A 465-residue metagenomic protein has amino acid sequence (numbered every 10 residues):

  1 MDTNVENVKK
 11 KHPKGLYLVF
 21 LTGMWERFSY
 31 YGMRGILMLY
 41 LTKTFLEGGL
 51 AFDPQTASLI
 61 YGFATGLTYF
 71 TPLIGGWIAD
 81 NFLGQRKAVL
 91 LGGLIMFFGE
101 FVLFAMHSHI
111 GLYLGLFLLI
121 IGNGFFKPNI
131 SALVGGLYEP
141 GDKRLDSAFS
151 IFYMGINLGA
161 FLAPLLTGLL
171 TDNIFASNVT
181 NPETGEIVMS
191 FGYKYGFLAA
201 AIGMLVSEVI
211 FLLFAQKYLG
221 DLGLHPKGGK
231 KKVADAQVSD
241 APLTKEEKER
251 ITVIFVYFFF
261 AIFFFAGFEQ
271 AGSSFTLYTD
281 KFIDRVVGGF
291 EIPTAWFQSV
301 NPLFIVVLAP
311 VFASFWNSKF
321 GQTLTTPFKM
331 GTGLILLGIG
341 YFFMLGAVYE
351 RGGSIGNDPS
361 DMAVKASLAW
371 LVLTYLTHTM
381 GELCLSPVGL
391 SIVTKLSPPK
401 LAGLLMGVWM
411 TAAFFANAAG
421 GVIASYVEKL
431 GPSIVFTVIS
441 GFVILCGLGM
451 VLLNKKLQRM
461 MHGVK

Functional and structural regions predicted by a protein language model:
M1-L18, E139-K143, G168-G289, F312-Q322 (+1 more regions): Intracellular loop-helix junctions on the cytosolic face of multi-pass helical membrane proteins
G35-T56, A271-A295: Short amphipathic helix-loop junctions that connect adjacent transmembrane helices in Major Facilitator Superfamily/SLC
S58-A79, F161, S299-F312: Central cavity-lining transmembrane alpha-helices of secondary-active solute carriers, predominantly the Major
T68, D146-V179, V188, G196-S207 (+2 more regions): Glycine-rich segments within core transmembrane alpha-helices of 12-TM secondary carriers
F70, L213, F290-Q322, G333-Y341: Transmembrane alpha-helices of Major Facilitator/SLC transporters
P72-F104: Conserved MFS/SLC helix-loop-helix module at the cytosolic interface between two early adjacent transmembrane helices
L94-L112, I335-S360: C-terminal ends and interior cores of transmembrane alpha-helices in multi-pass membrane transporters/permeases
G99, I110-N129, S354-C384: Hydrophobic core of transmembrane alpha-helices in multi-pass small-molecule transporters, especially MFS/SLC-type
